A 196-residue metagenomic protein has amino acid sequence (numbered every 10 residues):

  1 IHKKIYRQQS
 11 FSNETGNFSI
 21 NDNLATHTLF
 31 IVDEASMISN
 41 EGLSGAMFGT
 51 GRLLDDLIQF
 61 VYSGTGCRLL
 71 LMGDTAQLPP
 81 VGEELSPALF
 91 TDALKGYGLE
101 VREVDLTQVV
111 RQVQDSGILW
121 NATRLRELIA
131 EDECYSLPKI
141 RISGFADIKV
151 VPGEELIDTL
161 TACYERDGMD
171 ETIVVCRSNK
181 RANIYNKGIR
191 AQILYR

Functional and structural regions predicted by a protein language model:
I1-F30: Inter-Walker segment of RecA-like/P-loop motor cores
I1-K3, R7-Q8, E34, T75 (+1 more regions): Conformational gate/switch positions in structured elements
N23-V32, I38-N40, L57-I58: Conserved helicase NTPase motor core
T26-L29, G64-L71: Loop/turn-to-beta-strand initiation segments
F30-S36, G73-T75, L106-Q108: Short loop/turn segments at strand-loop or loop-helix junctions that form parts of catalytic or ligand-binding pockets
A35-L54, T75-L85: Conserved ATPase-coupling elements of RecA-like P-loop NTPase cores
L53-S63: Catalytic-core regions built around general acid/base machinery
V61-C67, A76-R196: Conserved helicase motor core of P-loop NTPases
